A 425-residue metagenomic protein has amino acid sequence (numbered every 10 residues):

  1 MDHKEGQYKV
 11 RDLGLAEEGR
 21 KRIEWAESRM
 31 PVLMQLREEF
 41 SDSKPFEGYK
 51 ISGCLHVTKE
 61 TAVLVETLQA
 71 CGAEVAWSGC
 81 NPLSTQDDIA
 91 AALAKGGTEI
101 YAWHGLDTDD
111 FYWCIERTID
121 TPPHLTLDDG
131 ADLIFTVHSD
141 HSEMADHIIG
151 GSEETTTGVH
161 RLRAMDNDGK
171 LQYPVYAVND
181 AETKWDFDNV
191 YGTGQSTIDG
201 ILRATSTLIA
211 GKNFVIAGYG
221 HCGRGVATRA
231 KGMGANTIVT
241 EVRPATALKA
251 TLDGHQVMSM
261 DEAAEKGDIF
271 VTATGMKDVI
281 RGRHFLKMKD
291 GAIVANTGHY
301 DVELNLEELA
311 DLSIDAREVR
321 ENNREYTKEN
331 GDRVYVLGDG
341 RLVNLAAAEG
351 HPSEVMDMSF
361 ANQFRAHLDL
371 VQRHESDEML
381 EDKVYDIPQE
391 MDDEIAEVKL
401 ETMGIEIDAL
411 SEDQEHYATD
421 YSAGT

Functional and structural regions predicted by a protein language model:
D2-E5, G14-M30, F46-K50, T58 (+3 more regions): Adenosine-phosphate binding glycine-rich loop
D2-F46, W77-K212, D420: Glycine/serine-rich phosphate-binding loop and adjoining beta1-alpha1 elements at the start of nucleotide-handling
D12-L15, E47-Y49, L64-E66, C71-E74 (+5 more regions): Ligand-binding pocket scaffold of soluble enzyme catalytic domains
E38, Q69, D120-P122, I134-F135 (+3 more regions): Rossmann-fold NAD(P) dinucleotide-binding segment
L55-G72, W185-D188, G192-G267, T272-T274: Glycine-rich phosphate/diphosphate-binding loop of Rossmann-like nucleotide-binding domains
H56-T58, P82, D132, D180-T183 (+7 more regions): Short, glycine-/Ser/Thr-/acidic-enriched flexible segments
L64, D88-A91, W113-C114, F135-S142 (+6 more regions): Short acidic, glycine/serine/threonine-rich loops at helix termini
G79, T126-D129, S142-T157, M276 (+3 more regions): ADP-ribose/adenylate-binding Rossmann-like module
